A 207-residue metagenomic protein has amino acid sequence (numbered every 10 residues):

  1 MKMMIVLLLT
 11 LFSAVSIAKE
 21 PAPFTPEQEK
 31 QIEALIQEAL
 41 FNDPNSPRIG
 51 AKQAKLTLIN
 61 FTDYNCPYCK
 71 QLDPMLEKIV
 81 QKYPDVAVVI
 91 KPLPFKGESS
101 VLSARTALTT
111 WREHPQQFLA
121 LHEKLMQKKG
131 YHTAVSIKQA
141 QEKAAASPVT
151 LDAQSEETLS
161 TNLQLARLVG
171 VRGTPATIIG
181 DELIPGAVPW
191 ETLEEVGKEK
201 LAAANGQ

Functional and structural regions predicted by a protein language model:
K2, L8, F12-K96, T150-G173 (+2 more regions): Extracytoplasmic thiol/disulfide redox context detector
K19-A22, P94-T174, I178-Q207: Cysteine-centric redox/oxidoreductase cores and disulfide-bonded domains
